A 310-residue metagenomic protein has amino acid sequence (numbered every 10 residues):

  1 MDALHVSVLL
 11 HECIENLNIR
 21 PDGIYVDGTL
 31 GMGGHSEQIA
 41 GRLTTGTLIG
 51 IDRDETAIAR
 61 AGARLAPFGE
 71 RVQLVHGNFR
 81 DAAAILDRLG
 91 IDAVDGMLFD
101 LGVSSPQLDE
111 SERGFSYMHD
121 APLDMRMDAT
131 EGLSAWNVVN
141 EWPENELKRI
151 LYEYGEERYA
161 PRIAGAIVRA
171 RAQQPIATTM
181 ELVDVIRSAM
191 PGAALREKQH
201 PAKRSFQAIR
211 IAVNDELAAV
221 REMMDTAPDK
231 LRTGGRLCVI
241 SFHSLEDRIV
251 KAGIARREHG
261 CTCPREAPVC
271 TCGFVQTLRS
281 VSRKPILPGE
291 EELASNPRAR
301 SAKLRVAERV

Functional and structural regions predicted by a protein language model:
M1-V310: S-adenosyl-L-methionine-dependent methyltransferase catalytic core, i.e., the SAM/SAH-binding region
